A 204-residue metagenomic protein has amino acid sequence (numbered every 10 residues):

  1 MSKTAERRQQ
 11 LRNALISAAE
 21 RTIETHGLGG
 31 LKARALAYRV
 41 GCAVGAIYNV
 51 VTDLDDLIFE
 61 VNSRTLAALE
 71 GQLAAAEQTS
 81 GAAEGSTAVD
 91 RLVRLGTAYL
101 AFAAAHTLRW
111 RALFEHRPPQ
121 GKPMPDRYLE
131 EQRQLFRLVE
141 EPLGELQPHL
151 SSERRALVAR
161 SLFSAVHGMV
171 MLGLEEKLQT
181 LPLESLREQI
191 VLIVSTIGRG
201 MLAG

Functional and structural regions predicted by a protein language model:
M1-Q10, R21, E77-G81, G85 (+1 more regions): N-terminal intrinsically disordered/low-complexity leader segments
Q9-E20, E24, G29-G30, G41 (+5 more regions): An amphipathic alpha-helix adjacent to DNA-recognition modules
L31-Y38, I47: Append "Primarily bacterial transcriptional regulators
S63-R94, M124, R133-L135, V139-L143: Amphipathic alpha-helical linker/stalk segments
A74-L108, L150-S152, V158-L162: Hydrophobic alpha-helical connector segments
S86, K122-Q147, A156-R160, E188-R199: Amphipathic alpha-helical packing segments from all-alpha helical-bundle domains
A101-A104, L108-E141, T180-E184: Short secondary-structure transition hinges
F163-L181, T196-G204: Amphipathic C-terminal alpha-helical segment
